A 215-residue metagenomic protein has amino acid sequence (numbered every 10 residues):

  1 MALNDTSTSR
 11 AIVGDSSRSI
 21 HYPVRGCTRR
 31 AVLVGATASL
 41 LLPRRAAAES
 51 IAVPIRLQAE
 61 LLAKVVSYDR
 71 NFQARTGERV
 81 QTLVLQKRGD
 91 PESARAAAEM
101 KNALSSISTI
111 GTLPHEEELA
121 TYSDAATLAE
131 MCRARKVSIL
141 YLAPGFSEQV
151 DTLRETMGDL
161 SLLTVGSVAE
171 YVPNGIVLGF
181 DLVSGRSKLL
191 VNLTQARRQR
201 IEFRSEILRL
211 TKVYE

Functional and structural regions predicted by a protein language model:
M1-C27: Secretory targeting signals
A2-D5, C27-E215: Short hydrophobic alpha-helices and adjacent helix-cap/hinge residues
